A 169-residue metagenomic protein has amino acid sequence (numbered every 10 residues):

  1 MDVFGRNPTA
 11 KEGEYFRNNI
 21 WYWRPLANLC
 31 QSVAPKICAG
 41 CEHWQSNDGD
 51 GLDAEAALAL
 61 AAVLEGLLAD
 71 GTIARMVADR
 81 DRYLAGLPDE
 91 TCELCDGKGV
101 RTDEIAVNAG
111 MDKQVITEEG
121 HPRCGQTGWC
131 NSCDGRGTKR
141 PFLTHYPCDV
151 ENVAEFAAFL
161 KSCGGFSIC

Functional and structural regions predicted by a protein language model:
M1-C169: Acidic (Asp/Glu-rich) sequence patches and key acidic residues that form negatively charged surfaces used
